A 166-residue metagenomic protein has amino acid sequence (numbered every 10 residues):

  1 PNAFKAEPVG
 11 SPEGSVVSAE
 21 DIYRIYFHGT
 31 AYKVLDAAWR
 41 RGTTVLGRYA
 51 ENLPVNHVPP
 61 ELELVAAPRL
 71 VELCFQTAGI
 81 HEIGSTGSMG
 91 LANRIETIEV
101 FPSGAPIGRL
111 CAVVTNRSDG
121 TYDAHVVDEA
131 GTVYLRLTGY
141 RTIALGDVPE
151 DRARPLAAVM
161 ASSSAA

Functional and structural regions predicted by a protein language model:
P1-A166: Acyl-thioester-processing domains in fatty-acid/polyketide/NRPS systems
